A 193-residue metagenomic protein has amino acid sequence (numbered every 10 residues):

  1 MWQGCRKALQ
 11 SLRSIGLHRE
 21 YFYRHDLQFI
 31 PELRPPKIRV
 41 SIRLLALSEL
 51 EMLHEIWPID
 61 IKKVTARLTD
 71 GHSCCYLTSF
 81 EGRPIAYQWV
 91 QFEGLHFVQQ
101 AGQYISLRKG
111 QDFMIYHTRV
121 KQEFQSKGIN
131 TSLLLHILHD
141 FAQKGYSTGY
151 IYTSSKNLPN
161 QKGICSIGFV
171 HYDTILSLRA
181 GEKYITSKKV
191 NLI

Functional and structural regions predicted by a protein language model:
M1-S48, M52-I56, I61-V64: Acyl-donor-binding surface of acyltransferase catalytic domains
A66-D70: Short loop/turn motifs at secondary-structure junctions and domain boundaries
G71, S79-F113, H117: Conserved acyl-donor/pantetheine-binding loop and adjacent beta-alpha core of acyl/acetyltransferases and related
K121-S132, K156-N157: Conserved glycine-rich acetyl-CoA-binding loop
Q125, L134-A142: A conserved short alpha-helix in the GNAT/GCN5 acetyltransferase fold that borders and helps form the acetyl-CoA
F141-T153: Conserved GNAT acetyl-CoA-binding A-motif
S155-D173: Conserved active-site alpha-helix within GNAT-family acetyltransferase domains
V170-Y184: Conserved catalytic-core motifs of GNAT/GCN5-like acyltransferases
